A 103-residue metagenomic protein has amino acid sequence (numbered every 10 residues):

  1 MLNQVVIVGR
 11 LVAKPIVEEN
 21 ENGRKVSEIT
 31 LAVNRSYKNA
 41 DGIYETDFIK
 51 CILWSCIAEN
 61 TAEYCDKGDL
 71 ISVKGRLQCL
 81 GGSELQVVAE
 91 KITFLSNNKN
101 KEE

Functional and structural regions predicted by a protein language model:
M1-E103: Single-stranded nucleic acid-binding surfaces, predominantly the OB-fold ssDNA-binding core
